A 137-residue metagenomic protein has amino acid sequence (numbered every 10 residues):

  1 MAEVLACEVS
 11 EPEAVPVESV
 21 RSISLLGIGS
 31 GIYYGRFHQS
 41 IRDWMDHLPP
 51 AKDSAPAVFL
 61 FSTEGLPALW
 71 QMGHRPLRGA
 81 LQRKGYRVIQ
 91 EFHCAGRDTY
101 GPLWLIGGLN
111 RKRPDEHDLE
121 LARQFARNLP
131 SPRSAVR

Functional and structural regions predicted by a protein language model:
A2-S10, S22-I28, Y33-R137: FMN-binding flavodoxin-like domain, especially the glycine-rich phosphate-binding loop
P12-P16: Conserved SAM/SAH-binding loop
